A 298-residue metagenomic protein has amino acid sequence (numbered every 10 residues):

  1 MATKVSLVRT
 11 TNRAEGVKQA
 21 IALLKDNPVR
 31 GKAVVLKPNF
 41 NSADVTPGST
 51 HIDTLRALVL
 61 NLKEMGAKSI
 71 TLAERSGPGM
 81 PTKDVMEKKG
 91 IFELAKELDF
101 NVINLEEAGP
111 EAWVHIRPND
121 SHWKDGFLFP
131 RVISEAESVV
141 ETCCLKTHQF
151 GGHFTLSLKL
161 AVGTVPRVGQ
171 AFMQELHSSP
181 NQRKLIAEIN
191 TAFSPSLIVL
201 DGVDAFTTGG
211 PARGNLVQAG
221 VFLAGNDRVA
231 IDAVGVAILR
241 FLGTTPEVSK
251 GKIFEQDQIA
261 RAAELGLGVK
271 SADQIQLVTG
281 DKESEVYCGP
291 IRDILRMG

Functional and structural regions predicted by a protein language model:
M1-G298: N-terminal and secondary-structure boundary signal
